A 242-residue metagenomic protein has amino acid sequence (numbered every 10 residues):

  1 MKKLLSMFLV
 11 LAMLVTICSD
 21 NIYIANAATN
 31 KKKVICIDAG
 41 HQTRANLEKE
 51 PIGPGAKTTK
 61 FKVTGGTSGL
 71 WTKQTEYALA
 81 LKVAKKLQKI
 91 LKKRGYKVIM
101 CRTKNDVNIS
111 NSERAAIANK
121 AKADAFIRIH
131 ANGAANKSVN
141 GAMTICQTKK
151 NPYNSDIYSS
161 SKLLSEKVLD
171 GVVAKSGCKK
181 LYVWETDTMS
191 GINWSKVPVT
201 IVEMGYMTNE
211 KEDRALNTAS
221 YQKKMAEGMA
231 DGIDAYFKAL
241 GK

Functional and structural regions predicted by a protein language model:
M1-K242: Catalytic-site microenvironment of enzymes that process N-acetyl-hexosamine-containing cell-wall polysaccharides
